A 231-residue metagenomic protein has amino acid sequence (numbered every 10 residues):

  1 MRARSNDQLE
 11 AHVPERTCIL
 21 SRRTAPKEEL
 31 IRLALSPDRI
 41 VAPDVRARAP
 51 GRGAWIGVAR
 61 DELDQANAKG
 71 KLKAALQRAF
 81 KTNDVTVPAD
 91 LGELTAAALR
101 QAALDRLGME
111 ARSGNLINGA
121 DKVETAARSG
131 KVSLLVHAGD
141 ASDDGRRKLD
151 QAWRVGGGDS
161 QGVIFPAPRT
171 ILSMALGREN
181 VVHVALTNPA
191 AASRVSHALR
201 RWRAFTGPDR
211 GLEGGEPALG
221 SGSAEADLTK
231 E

Functional and structural regions predicted by a protein language model:
M1-A75: N-terminal cysteine/histidine-rich coordination modules
M1-R2, P14-L20, T24, R39 (+7 more regions): Catalytic cores of RNA-modifying enzymes
P14, G53, A68, V87 (+6 more regions): Helical mechanochemical/support elements of P-loop NTPase systems and associated helical scaffolds
T17-L20, K131, R147-Q161: Short helix-coil boundary/hinge micro-motifs
A25, D61-L63, D140-D143, R169-I171 (+1 more regions): Conserved nucleotide-binding/hydrolysis micro-motifs of P-loop NTPases
D61-V136, S142: Extended interfacial segments that mediate partner engagement and assembly in macromolecular machines
I164-P217: Helix-rich interaction surfaces within compact, conserved domain-sized segments that mediate assembly or partner
L212-E231: Charge-patterned, long linear interaction tracts outside catalytic cores
